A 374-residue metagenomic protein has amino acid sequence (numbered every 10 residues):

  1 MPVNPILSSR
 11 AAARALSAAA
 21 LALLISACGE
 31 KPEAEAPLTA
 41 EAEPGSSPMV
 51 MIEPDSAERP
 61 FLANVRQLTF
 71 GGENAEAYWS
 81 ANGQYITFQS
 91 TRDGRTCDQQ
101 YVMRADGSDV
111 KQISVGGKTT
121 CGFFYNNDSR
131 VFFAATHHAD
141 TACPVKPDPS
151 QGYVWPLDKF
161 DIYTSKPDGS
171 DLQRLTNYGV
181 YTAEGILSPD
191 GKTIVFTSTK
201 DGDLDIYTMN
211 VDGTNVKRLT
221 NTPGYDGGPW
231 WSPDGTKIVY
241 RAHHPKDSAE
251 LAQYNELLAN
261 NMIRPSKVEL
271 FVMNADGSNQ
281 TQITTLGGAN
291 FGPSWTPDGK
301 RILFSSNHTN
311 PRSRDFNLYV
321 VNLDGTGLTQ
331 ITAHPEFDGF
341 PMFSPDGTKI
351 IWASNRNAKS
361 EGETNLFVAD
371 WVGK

Functional and structural regions predicted by a protein language model:
I25-A27: C-terminal motif of bacterial Sec signal peptides marking the signal peptidase cleavage site
G29-K31: Bacterial signal peptide processing site
A40-A63, F160: Blade/loop signatures of beta-propeller domains
F70-E73, S90-Q100, S114-T119, A134-I162 (+9 more regions): A flexible loop/linker signature enriched in serine peptidases of the S9 family
A81-N82, N126-N127, P189-D190, P233-D234 (+2 more regions): Residue-level detector of Asp-centered blade-edge/turn motifs that repeat once per structural unit in beta-propeller
G83-I86, V131, I194, I238 (+2 more regions): Hydrophobic beta-strand positions that form the internal "hydrophobic ladder" of WD40/Gbeta-like beta-propeller blades
R104-S108, K166-S170, N210-T214, N274-S278 (+2 more regions): Short loop/turn segments that connect beta-strands within beta-propeller blades
